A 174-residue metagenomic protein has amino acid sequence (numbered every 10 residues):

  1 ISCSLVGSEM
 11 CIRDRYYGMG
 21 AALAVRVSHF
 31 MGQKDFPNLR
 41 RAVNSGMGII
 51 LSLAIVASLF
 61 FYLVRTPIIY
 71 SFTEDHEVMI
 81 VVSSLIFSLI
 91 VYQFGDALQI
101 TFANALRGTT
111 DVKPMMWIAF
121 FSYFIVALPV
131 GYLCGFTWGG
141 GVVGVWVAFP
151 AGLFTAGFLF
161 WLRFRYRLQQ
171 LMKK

Functional and structural regions predicted by a protein language model:
I1-G7: Positively charged, low-complexity/disordered segments
S8, Y16, H76-Q99, F121: Alpha-helical transmembrane segments of multi-pass membrane proteins
S8-L63, A97-I118: Small-residue-rich hydrophobic transmembrane alpha-helices
A24, I125-V126, V147: Hydrophobic alpha-helical transmembrane segments of integral membrane proteins, especially lipid-exposed positions
V27-Y92, C134-K174: Short alpha-helical transmembrane segments in multi-pass integral membrane proteins
V126-G135: Transmembrane alpha-helical segments of integral membrane proteins
